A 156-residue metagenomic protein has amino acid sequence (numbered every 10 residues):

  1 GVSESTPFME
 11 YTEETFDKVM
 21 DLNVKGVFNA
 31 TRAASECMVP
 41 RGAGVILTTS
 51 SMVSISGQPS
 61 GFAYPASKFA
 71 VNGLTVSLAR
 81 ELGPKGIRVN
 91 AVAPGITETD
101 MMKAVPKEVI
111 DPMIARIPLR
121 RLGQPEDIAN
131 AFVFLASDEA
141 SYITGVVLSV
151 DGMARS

Functional and structural regions predicted by a protein language model:
T6-M9, S56-F62, P84-K85, R120 (+1 more regions): Active-site loop immediately N-terminal to the catalytic Tyr-X3-Lys motif of short-chain dehydrogenase/reductase
P7-F8, T12-D17, M102, M113: Substrate-binding pocket helix/loop in short-chain dehydrogenase/reductase
T31, S67: Active-site helix of classical SDR
E36, R80-P84, S141: Alpha-helical segment proximal to the catalytic Tyr-Lys
S51: Residue(s) in the substrate-gating loop at a strand-loop-helix junction that position the organic substrate next
S56, V133, T144-S156: Short C-terminal tail/terminal secondary-structure segment of NAD(P)H-dependent dehydrogenase/reductase domains
I117-I128, E139: A conserved structural motif in NAD(P)-dependent oxidoreductases
